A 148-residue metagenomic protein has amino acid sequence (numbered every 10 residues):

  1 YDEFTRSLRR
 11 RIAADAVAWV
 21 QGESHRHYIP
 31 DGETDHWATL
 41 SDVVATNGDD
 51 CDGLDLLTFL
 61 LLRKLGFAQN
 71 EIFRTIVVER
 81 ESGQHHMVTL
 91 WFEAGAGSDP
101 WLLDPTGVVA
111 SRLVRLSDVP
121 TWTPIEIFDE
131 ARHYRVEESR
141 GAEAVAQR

Functional and structural regions predicted by a protein language model:
Y1-R148: A structural boundary/capping signal
